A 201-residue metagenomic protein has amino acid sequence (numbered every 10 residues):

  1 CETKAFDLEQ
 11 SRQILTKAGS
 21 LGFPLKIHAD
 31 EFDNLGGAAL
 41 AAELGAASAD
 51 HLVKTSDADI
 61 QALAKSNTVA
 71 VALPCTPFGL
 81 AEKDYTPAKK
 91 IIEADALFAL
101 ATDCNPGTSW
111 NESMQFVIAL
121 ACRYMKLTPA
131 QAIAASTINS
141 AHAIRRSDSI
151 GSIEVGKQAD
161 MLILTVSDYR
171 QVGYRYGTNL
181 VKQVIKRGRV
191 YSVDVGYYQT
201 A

Functional and structural regions predicted by a protein language model:
C1-G36, C104: Metal-coordinating catalytic core of metallo-dependent amide/deamination hydrolases
T3, V53-S56, V166, G188: Residues that line or immediately flank small-molecule/substrate-binding pockets and catalytic motifs
K4, S113, D168-Y169: Intrinsic-disorder/low-complexity, polar/charged segments
P24, N34-S149, Y176, V190: Active-site-adjacent C-terminal substructures of enzyme catalytic domains
D30, D50-H51, D103, D160 (+1 more regions): Acidic active-site catalytic centers that drive phospho-/nucleotidyl reactions and related ester hydrolyses
S136-I138, Q158-A201: C-terminal cap of metal-dependent C-N hydrolases
